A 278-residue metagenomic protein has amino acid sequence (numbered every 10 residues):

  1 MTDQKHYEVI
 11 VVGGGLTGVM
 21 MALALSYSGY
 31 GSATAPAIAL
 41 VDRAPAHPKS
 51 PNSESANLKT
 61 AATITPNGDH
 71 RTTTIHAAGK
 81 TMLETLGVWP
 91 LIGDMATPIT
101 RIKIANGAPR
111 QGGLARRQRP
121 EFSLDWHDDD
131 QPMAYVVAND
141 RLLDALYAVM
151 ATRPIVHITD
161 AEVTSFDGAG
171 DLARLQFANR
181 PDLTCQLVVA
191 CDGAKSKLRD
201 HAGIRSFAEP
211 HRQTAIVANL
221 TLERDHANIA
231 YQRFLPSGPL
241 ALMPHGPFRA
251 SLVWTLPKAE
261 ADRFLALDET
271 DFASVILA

Functional and structural regions predicted by a protein language model:
T2-T17, A39: Beta1/beta-strand and adjacent pyrophosphate-binding region of the FAD-binding site in flavoprotein oxidoreductases
K5, M95-H201, A208-T214, E269: Conserved N-terminal helical subregion
V12, A24-R71: Glycine-rich FAD pyrophosphate-binding loop
T17, M21, A46, K195: Conserved Rossmann-like nucleotide-cofactor binding loop
Y27, G168-L172, H226-A227: Pyridoxal 5′-phosphate
T65-P109: N-terminal FAD cofactor-binding segment of flavoenzymes
H127, P236-A278: Conserved FAD/dinucleotide-binding core of flavoprotein oxidoreductases
H201-A202, T214-M243: Flavin-dependent oxidoreductases
